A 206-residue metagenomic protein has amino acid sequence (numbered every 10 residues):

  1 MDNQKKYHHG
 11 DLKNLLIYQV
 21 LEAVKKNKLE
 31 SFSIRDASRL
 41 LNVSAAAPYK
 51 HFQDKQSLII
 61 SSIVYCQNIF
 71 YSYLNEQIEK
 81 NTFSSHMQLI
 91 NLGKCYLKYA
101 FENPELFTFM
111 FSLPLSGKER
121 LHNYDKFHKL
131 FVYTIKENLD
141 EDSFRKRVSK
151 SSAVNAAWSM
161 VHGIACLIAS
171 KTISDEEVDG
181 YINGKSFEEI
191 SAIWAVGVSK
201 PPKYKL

Functional and structural regions predicted by a protein language model:
M1-N27, D36, S57: Basic, helix-initiating cap at the start of DNA-binding domains
V20, F32-R39, P48: Append "Primarily bacterial transcriptional regulators
V24, I60-C66, M110, N123 (+1 more regions): Alpha-helical DNA-contacting segments of helix-turn-helix folds
S31, D54-I59, S116: Short amphipathic alpha-helical segment with a characteristic S/N-K-E followed by hydrophobic residues
N68, N75, M87, G117-E141 (+2 more regions): Amphipathic alpha-helical packing segments from all-alpha helical-bundle domains
E76-E105, K150-A157: Hydrophobic alpha-helical connector segments
E102-Y133, E176-G180: Short secondary-structure transition hinges
Y133-E141, G163-L206: C-terminal peripheral helix-coil segments that are non-catalytic and often amphipathic
